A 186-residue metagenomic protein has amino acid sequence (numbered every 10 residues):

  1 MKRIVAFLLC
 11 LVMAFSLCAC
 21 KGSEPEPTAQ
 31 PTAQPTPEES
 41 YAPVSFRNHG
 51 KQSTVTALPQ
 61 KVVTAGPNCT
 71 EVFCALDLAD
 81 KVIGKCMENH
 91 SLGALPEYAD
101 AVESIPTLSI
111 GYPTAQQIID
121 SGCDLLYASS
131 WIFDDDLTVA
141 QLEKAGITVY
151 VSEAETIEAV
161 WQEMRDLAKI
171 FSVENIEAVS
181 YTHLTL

Functional and structural regions predicted by a protein language model:
M1-I4: Positively charged n-region of N-terminal signal peptides that target proteins for export
C18-T28: Bacterial lipoprotein signal-peptidase II cleavage site
E26-E39: Low-complexity, Pro/Thr/Ser/Glu-rich flexible segments characteristic of extracytoplasmic/periplasmic regions
Q60, P67-C74, Q116-D120, A140 (+2 more regions): Solvent-exposed, polar/charged alpha-helical surfaces in well-ordered, non-transmembrane soluble domains, broadly
V63-S121, L125-I132: A short, structured surface patch at a secondary-structure boundary
D135-E174: Charged, glycine-enriched surface loops/patches that mediate electrostatic binding to polyanionic ligands
T182-L186: Conserved small/polar residues in nucleotide/adenosyl-binding loops
